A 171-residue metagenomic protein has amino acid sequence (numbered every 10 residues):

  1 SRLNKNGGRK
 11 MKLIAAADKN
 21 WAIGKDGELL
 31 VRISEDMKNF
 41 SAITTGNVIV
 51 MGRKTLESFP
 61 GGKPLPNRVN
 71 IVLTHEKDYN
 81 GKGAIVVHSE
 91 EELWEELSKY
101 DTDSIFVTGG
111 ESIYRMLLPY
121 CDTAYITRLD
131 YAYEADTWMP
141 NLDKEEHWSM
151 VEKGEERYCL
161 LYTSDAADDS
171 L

Functional and structural regions predicted by a protein language model:
S1-K10: Short, Lys/Arg-enriched N-terminal segments with co-localized hydrophobic residues within the first ~10-30 amino acids
M11, P66-N67, L161: Surface-exposed, charge/polar-rich loops and edge strands
M11-N20: N-terminal nucleotide-binding beta1-loop-alpha1 segment
L30, N39, T45-V86: Short, surface-exposed acidic-centric catalytic microdomains
N80-G81, I85-W138: A glycine-rich beta-strand to alpha-helix segment that forms a phosphate/ribose-binding loop at ligand/cofactor sites
T127-E156: Short, flexible loop segments at boundaries between secondary-structure elements
Y162-L171: Single conserved hydrophobic/aromatic residue that forms the stacking wall/gate of nucleotide- or nucleobase-binding
